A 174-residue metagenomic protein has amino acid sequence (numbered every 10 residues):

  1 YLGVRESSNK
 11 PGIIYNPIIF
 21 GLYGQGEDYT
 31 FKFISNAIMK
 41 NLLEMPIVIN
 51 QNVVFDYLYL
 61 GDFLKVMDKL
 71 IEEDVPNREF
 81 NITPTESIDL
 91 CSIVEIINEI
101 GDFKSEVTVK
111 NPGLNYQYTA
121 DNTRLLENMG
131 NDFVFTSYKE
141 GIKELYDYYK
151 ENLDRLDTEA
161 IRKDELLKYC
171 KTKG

Functional and structural regions predicted by a protein language model:
Y1, F31-S35, D56-Y57, S87: Short-chain dehydrogenase/reductase
Y1-I18, L42: Active-site Tyr-X1-5-Lys
L2-S7, F33, A37, I93-I97: Hydrophobic alpha-helix immediately C-terminal to the catalytic Tyr-X-X-X-Lys motif of short-chain
E6-S7, K40, L70-E73: Hydrophobic helix-cap positions at the C-terminus of alpha-helices in RecA-like/P-loop ATPase nucleotide-binding cores
P11-G12, E27, I100-D102: Proline-centered turn/helix-capping motifs that create local helix->coil transitions or kinks
Y15-F33: Flexible, glycine-rich beta-alpha linker
F20, K40, I47: Short glycine- and Lys/Arg-enriched binding-loop motifs that mark or flank ligand-binding interfaces
E44-G174: C-terminal substrate-binding subdomain of Rossmann-fold SDR/epimerase-dehydratase oxidoreductases
